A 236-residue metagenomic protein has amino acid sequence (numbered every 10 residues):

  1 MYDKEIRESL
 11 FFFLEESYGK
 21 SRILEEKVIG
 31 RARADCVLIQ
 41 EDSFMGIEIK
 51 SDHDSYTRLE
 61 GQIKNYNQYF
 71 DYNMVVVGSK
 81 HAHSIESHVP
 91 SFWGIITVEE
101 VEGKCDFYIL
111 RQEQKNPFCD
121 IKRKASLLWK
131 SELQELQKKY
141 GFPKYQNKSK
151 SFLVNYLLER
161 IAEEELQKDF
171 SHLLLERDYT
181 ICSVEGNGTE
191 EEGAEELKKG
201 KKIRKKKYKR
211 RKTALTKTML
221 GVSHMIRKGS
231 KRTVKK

Functional and structural regions predicted by a protein language model:
M1-E41, M45: Active-site metal-binding core of divalent-cation-utilizing nuclease and nuclease-like domains
E25, E48, I96-T97: Structural signal for conserved beta-strand scaffold positions within catalytic alpha/beta enzyme cores
G30-F44, E86-E102: Conserved N-terminal glycine/acidic-rich loop preference
M45-D52: Active-site ExK catalytic segment of metal-dependent nucleases
D54-I96: Catalytic cores of nucleic-acid endonucleases
V75-S79, S84, F92-D120: Long, charge-dense
K104-D178, C182: A conserved mid-domain beta-alpha-beta active-site/ligand-binding segment of alpha/beta enzyme cores
K150-K236: C-terminal, charge/polar-rich interaction regions
